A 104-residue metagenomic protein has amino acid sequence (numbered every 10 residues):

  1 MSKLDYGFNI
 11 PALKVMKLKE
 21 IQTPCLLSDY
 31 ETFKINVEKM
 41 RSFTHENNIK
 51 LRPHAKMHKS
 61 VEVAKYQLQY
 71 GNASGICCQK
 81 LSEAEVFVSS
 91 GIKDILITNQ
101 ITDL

Functional and structural regions predicted by a protein language model:
M1-G7: N-terminal hydrophobic targeting/anchoring segments and the immediately downstream early-domain regions of hydrolases
S2, K17, Y70-N72: Serine/threonine-rich low-complexity intrinsically disordered regions
F8-L13, T32-K65: N-terminal glycine-rich anion-binding loops that anchor highly charged ligand groups
N9-S28: Generic N-terminal amphipathic, Lys/Arg-enriched alpha-helix
K14-L18, F43, S74: Bulky hydrophobic/aromatic packing residues
E20-T23, T44-E46, A64-Y66, I92: A generic short-segment signal for beta-strand/edge and adjacent turn/coil regions
Q22-Y30, K50-H54, Y70-I76: Active-site mouth loops of central-metabolism enzymes
H54-L104: Active-site-proximal beta-alpha core segment in soluble small-molecule metabolic enzymes
